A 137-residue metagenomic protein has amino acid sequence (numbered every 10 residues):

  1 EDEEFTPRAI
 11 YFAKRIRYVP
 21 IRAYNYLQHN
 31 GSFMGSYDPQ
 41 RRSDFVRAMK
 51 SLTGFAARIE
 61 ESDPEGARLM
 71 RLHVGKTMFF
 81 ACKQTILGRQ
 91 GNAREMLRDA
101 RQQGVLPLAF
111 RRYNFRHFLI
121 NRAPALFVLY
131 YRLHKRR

Functional and structural regions predicted by a protein language model:
E1-R8: Acidic donor-binding loop at a coil-to-helix junction in glycosyltransferase catalytic cores that engages
T6, F45, R71-G75: Short runs of predominantly hydrophobic/aromatic residues within well-ordered alpha helices that form helix-helix
P7, G35-S36: Generic structural "secondary-structure junction" signal
A13: Carbohydrate-recognition loop of C-type lectin domains
I21-N30, S36-E61, T77-F80, Q84-L106: Catalytic core of nucleotide-sugar-dependent glycosyltransferases
D63-L72: All-alpha amphipathic helical-bundle segments outside canonical DNA-binding/catalytic cores that form hydrophobic
I86-R137: Membrane-interface aromatic/basic loop that binds lipid-linked glycans or pyrophosphate carriers, typified by
